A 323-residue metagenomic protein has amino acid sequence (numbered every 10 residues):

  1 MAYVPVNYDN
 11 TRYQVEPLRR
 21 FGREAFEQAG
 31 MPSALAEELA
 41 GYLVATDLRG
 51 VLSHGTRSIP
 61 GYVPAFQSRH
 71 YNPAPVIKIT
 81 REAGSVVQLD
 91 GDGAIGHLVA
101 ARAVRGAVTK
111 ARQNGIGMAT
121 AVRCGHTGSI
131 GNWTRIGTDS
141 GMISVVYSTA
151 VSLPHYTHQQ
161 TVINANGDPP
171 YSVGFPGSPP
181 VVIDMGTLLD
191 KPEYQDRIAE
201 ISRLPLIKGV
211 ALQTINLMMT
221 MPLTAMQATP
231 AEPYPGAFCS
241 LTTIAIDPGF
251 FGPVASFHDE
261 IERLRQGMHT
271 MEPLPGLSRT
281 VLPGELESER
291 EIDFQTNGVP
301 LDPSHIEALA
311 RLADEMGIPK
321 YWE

Functional and structural regions predicted by a protein language model:
A2-D9, Y13, L18-F21, A231-E323: Catalytic-core signal marking the mid-to-C-terminal active-site face
A2-Q14, R19, E24-L39, V44 (+2 more regions): Acidic, glycine/proline-rich low-complexity segments that act as flexible tails and inter-domain linkers
Y13, P17, F21, M31-E38 (+10 more regions): Conserved active-site and cofactor/substrate-binding residues in soluble primary-metabolism enzymes
G22, F26-G30, D47-V51, V63-H70 (+7 more regions): Structural signal for hydrophobic packing residues in well-ordered secondary-structure cores of soluble enzyme domains
H54-V108: Active-site cofactor/substrate anionic-group-binding motifs, chiefly glycine- and Lys/Arg-rich phosphate-binding loops
Q88-D92, G117-V122, T243-G249: Short glycine-rich or small-residue beta-strand-to-loop segments that form or flank ligand, phosphate, metal/Fe-S
I116-M226, P230: Glycine-rich anion/phosphate-binding loop at the beta-strand->alpha-helix junction
